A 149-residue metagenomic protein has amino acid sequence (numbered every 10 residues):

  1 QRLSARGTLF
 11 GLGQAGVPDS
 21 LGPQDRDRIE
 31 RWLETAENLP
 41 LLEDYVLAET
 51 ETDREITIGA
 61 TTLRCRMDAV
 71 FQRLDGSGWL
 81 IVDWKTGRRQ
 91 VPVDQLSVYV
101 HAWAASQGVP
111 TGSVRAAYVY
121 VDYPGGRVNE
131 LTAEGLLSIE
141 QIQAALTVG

Functional and structural regions predicted by a protein language model:
Q1-I56: A non-catalytic, helix-rich entry segment at domain boundaries
Q1-L3, L63, W79, R115-A117: Generic alpha-helical hydrophobic packing signal
R2, Q95-Y99, Q141, A145: Alpha-helical scaffold elements adjacent to nucleotide-binding pockets in ATP/GTP-utilizing enzyme cores
R6-A15, G78-L80, V119-R127: Short acidic (Asp/Glu) and glycine-rich catalytic loops that position anionic groups and cofactors
P18-I29, V93, L136-Q143: Generic detection of long, well-ordered alpha-helical segments
T50-T52, W103-G149: Metal-dependent nuclease catalytic regions and adjoining charged, substrate-binding loops involved in nucleic-acid end
D53-V98, A104-S106: Non-catalytic protein-protein interaction segments used by genome-maintenance enzymes to assemble and couple activities
